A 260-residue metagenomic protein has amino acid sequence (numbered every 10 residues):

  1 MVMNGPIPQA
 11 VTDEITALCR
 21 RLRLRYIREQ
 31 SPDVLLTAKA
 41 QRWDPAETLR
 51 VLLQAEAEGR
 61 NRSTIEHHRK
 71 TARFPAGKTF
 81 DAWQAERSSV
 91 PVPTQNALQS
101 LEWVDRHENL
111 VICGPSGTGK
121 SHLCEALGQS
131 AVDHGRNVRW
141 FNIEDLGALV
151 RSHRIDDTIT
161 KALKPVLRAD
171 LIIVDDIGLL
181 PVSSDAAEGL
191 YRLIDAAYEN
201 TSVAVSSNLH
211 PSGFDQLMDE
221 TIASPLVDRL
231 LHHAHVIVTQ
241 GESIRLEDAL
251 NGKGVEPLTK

Functional and structural regions predicted by a protein language model:
M1-A17, G252-K260: Intrinsically disordered, low-complexity and often Lys/Arg-enriched segments
T16, R20-P75: Interdomain "pre-motor" coupling segment immediately N-terminal to P-loop NTPase/helicase cores
S31, R136-N137, D145-R168, I177-K260: Replace "adjacent to P-loop NTPase cores in ATP/GTP-dependent enzymes" with "adjacent to NTP-binding cores
K78-Q99: N-terminal pre-Walker A segment at the start of P-loop NTPase domains
Q99-H107: Phosphate-binding P-loop
H107-L123: Walker A/P-loop nucleotide-binding motif
H107-V111, L127-S130, H134-H153: Conserved post-Walker A coupling segment in P-loop NTPases
